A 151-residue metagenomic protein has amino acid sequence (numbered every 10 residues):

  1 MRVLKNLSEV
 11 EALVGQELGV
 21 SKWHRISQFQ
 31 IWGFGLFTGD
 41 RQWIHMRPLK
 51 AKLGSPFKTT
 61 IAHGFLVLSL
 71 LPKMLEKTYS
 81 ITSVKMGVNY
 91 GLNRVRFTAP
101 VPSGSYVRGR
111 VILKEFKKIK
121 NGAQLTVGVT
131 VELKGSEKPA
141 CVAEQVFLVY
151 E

Functional and structural regions predicted by a protein language model:
M1-A62: Catalytic strand-loop segment that frames the active site of acyl-thioester-processing enzymes
M1-L13, P100-E151: HotDog/MaoC-like acyl-thioester-processing domains
Q16, K22, Q30, V84-N93 (+2 more regions): A generic structural signal for short beta-strands and their flanking turns/coil linkers
G19, W23-R25, R96, V146-L148: Generic structural detector for well-ordered beta-strands
S21, F57, F97-T98, E115-K117: Short helix-to-loop capping/linker segments positioned immediately adjacent to catalytic or ligand/cofactor-binding
W32-G35, L68-P72: Predominant activation on well-ordered alpha-helical scaffold segments within soluble catalytic domains
G54-A62, S69-R110: Hydrophobic beta-strand-centered segment that forms part of the acyl-chain substrate-binding groove
